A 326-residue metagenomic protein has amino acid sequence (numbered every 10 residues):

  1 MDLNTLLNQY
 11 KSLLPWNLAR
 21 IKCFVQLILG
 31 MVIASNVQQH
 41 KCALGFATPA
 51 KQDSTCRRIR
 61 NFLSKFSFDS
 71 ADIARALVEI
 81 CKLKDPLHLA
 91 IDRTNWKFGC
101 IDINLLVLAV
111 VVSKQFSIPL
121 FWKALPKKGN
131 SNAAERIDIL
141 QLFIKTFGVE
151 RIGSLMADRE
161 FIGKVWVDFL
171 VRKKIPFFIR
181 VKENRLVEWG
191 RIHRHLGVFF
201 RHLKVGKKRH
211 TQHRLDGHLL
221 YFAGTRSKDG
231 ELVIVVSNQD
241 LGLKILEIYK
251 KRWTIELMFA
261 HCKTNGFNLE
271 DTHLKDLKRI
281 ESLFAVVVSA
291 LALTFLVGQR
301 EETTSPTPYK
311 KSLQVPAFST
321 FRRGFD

Functional and structural regions predicted by a protein language model:
M1-Q38, T48, F66, D72-A74 (+3 more regions): Single, function-defining residue in the core of a domain
A43: The alpha-helix within a helix-turn-helix
Q52-K65: Major-groove recognition helix of helix-turn-helix-like DNA-binding domains
V78-K82: Short boundary motifs at domain starts and secondary-structure transition points
D92-L105: An active-site-proximal beta-strand-loop segment
